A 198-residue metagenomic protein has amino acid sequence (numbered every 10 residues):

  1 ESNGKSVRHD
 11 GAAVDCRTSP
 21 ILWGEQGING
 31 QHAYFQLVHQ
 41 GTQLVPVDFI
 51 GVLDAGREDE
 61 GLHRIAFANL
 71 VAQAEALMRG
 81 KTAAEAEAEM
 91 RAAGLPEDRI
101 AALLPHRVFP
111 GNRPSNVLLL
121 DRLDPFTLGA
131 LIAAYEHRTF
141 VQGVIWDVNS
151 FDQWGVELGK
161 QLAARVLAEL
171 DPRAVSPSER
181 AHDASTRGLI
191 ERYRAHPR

Functional and structural regions predicted by a protein language model:
E1-R198: A SIS-like phosphosugar-recognition module
